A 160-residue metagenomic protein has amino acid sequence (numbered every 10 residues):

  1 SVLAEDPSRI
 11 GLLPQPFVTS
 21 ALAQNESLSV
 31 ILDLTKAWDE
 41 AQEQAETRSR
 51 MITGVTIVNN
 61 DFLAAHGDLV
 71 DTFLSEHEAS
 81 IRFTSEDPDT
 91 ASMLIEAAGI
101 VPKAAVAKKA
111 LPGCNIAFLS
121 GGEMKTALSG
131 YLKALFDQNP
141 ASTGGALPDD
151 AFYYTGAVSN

Functional and structural regions predicted by a protein language model:
S1: Short beta-strand-to-loop elements that line the ligand-binding cleft of bilobed periplasmic-binding protein-like
A4-L94: Pocket-lining segment of extracytoplasmic ligand-binding domains
P16, K108, M124, P148-D149: Residue-level "edge-of-site" marker
T19-S20, V101, A151-F152: Short secondary-structure capping/turn micro-motifs that flank functional sites
K36, D61, K109, C114-I116 (+2 more regions): Flexible, active-site-adjacent loop/turn segments at secondary-structure boundaries
L63-Q138: Secondary-structure end/capping motifs
S129-N160: Conserved C-terminal helix/tail region of periplasmic/extracytoplasmic solute-binding proteins
